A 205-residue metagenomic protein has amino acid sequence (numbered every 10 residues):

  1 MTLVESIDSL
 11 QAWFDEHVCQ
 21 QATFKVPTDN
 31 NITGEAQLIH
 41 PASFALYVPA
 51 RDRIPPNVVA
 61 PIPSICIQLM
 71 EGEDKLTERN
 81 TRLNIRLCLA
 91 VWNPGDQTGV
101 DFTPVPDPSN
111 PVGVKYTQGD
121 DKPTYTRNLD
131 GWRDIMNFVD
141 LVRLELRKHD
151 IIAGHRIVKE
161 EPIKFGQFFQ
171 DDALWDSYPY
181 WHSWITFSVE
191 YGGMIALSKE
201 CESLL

Functional and structural regions predicted by a protein language model:
M1-R79, E200-L205: Small/polar-rich, solvent-exposed N-terminal microdomains that initiate assembly or binding
E5, I62, R82, R133 (+2 more regions): Short, well-structured alpha-helical interface segments that form or flank functional binding sites
H17-K25, H149, A153, M194: Solvent-exposed amphipathic alpha-helical surface segments
R53-V59, D121-D130: Intrinsically disordered, low-complexity acidic Ser/Thr-rich regulatory segments
R79-D96, P104-T124, V142, S177-G193: Oligomerization/assembly interface segments of phage tail-like spikes and tubes
G99: Glycine-rich, small/acidic residue-mixed loop/short-helix segments
T126-G192: Acidic-leaning, charged glycine-interspersed low-complexity segments
S188-S198, L204-L205: A hydrophobic membrane-anchoring alpha-helix module
